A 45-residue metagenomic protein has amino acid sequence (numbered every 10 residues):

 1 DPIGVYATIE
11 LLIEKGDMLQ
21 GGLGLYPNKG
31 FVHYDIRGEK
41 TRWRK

Functional and structural regions predicted by a protein language model:
D1-K45: Catalytic cores and adjacent binding grooves of peptidoglycan-active enzymes
